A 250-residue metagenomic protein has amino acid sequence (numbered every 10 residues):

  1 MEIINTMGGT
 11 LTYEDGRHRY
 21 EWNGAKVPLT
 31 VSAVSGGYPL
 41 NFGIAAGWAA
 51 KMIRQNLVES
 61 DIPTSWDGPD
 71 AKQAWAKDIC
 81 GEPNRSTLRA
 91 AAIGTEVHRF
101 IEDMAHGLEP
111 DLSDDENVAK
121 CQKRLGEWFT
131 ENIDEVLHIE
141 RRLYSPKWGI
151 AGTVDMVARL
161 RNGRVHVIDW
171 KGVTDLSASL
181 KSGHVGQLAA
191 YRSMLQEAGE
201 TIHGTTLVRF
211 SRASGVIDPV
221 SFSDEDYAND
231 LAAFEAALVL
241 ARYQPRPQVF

Functional and structural regions predicted by a protein language model:
M1-A151: Metal-dependent nuclease catalytic cores that hydrolyze phosphodiester bonds in DNA/RNA, characterized by
E2-N5, L11, G16, L160-N162 (+2 more regions): DEDD superfamily 3′-5′ metal-dependent exonuclease/proofreading module
L137-R246: Mg2+/Mn2+-dependent nuclease catalytic core
